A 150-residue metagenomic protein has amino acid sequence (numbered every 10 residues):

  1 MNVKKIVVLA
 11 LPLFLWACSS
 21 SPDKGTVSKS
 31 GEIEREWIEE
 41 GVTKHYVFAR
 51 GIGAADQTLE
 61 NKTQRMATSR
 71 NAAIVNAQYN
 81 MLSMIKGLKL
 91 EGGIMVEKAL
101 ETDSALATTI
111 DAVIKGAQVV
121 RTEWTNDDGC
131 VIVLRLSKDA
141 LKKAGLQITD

Functional and structural regions predicted by a protein language model:
M1-C18: Sec-dependent bacterial lipoprotein signal peptides
C18-D150: Domain-level marker for long, solvent-exposed, non-transmembrane regions
